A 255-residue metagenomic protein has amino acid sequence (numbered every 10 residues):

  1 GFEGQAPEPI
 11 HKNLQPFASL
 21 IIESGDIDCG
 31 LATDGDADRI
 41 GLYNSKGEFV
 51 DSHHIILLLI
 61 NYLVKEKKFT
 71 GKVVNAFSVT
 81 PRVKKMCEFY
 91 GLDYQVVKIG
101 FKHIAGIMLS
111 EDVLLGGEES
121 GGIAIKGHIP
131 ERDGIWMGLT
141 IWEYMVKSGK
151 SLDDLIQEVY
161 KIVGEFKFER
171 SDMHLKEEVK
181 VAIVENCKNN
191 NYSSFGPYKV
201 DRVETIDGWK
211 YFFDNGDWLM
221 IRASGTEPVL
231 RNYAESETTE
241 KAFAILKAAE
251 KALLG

Functional and structural regions predicted by a protein language model:
G1-S148, K161: Phosphate-binding chemistry for phosphorylated carbohydrates and sugar-nucleotides
K150-G255: Catalytic-core signal marking the mid-to-C-terminal active-site face
